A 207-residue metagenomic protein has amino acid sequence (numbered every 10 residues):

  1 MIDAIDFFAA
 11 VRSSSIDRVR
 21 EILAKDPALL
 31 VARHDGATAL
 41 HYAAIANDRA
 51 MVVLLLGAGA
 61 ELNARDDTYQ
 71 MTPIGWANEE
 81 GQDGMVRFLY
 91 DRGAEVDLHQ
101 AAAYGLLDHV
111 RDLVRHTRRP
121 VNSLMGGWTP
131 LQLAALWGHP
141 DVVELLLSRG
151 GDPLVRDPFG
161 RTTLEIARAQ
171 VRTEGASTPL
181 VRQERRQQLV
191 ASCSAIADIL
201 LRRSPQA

Functional and structural regions predicted by a protein language model:
I2-D35, A39, G105-M125, P130: N-terminal segments that cap or nucleate solenoid repeat domains
I2-F7, V31-A39, R65-T72, E95-Q100 (+2 more regions): Ankyrin-repeat boundary/"N-cap" motif
A9-S15, Y42-D48, W76-Q82, Q100-L106 (+3 more regions): Ankyrin repeat A-helix N-terminal signature
R18, A50-M51, G84-M85, H109 (+3 more regions): Conserved ankyrin/ankyrin-like repeat signature
E21-A28, V53-E61, R87-A94, D112-P120 (+2 more regions): Ankyrin repeat domain, specifically the short helix-to-loop turn at the C-terminus of the second helix of each repeat
A28, L98-H99, A103-H109, L113-R119 (+6 more regions): Alpha-helical protein-protein interaction modules
A46, V53-L89: Extended, hydrophobic interaction surfaces within ordered domains
D67-G84, P153-A207: Ankyrin repeat (ANK) tandem arrays and their immediately adjacent linkers/low-complexity segments
